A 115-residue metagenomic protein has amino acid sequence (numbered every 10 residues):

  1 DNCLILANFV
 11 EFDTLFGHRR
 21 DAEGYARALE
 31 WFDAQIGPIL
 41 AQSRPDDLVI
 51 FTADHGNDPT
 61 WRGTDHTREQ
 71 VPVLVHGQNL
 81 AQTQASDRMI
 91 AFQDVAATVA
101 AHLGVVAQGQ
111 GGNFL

Functional and structural regions predicted by a protein language model:
D1-L115: Feature captures the catalytic ectodomains and active-site-proximal regions of enzymes that hydrolyze or transfer
